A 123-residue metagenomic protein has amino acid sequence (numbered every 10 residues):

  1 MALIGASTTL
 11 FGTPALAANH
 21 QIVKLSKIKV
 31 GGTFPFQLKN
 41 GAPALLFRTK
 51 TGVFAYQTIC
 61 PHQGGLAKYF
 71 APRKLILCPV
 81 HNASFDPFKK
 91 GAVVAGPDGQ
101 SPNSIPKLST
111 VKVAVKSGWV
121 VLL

Functional and structural regions predicted by a protein language model:
L3-R73, D86-P87, S101-L123: N-terminal pre-ligand scaffold of iron-sulfur
K74-H81, A92-P102: Short cysteine/histidine-rich metal-coordination sites, predominantly Zn2+-binding motifs
